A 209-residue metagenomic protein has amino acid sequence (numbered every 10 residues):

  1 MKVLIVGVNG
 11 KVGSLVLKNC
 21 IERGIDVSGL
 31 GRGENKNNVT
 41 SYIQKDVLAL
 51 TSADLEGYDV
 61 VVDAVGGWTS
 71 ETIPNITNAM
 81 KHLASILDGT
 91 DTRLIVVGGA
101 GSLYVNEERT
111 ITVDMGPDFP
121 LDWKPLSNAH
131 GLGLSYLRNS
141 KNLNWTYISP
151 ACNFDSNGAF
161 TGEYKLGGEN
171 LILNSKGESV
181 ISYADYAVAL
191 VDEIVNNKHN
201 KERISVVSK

Functional and structural regions predicted by a protein language model:
V3-R23: N-terminal Rossmann NAD(P)H-binding glycine-rich loop of SDR-like oxidoreductase domains
L4, S28, I43, T146: Conserved beta-strand positions in the Rossmann-like core of class I SAM-dependent methyltransferases
N9, G33, A100: Residues in the short beta-alpha loop(s) of Rossmann-like NAD(P)-binding domains
G29-K36, C152: Short, polar loop motifs at secondary-structure junctions
N35-T90: NAD(P)H-binding glycine-rich loop region in Rossmannoid oxidoreductase-like domains and their noncatalytic homologs
P74-A159: Glycine-/Pro-rich loop/turn segments that contact NAD(P) or position catalytic residues in Rossmann-like domains
A129, G177-V191, E202: Substrate-positioning beta->alpha
S140-K141, D155-E163, E193-E202: Glycine/proline-rich active-site loop of Rossmann-fold NAD(P)-dependent oxidoreductases
